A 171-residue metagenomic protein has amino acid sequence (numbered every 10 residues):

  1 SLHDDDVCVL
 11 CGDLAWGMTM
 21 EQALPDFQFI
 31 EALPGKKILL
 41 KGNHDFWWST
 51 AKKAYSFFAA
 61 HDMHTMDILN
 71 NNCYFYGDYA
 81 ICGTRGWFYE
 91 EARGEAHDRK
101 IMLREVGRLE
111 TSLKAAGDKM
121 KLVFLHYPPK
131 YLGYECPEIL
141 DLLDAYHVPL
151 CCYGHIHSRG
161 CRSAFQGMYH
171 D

Functional and structural regions predicted by a protein language model:
S1-Y76, C136-V148, H170: Core catalytic region of metal-dependent phosphoesterases/phosphodiesterases, especially metallo-beta-lactamase-like
L2-V7, E31, A96-S163: His/acidic metal-ligating clusters that form di-metal
D4, C82-R93: Short, basic/glycine-rich phosphate-binding loops at helix/coil junctions that contact nucleotide phosphates
G12-A15, N43-D45, N72, T84-W87 (+2 more regions): Active-site metal-binding loops of divalent metal-dependent hydrolases
L14-M18, F88-M102: Surface-exposed cleft-lining segments at the edges of enzyme active sites
H64-M66, F88-Y89, E110, K114: Preference for well-ordered, secondary-structure-rich cores of eukaryotic proteins
C73-G83, M120, A164-H170: Beta-strand-turn-beta hairpins that frame and shape the catalytic cleft of phosphate-ester-processing enzymes
